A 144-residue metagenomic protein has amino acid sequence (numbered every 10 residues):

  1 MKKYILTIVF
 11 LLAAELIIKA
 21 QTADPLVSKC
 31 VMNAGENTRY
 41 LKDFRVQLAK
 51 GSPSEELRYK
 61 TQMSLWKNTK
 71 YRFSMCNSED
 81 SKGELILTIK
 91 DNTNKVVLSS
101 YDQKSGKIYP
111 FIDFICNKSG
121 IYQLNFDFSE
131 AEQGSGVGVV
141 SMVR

Functional and structural regions predicted by a protein language model:
M1-P25: Bacterial Sec-dependent N-terminal signal peptides
Q21-Y59: Non-catalytic extracellular/lumenal accessory regions of secreted precursors
Y59-T69, D113-S119, R144: Extracellular and analogous surface-interaction loops
K60-S78, Q123-D127: Hydrophobic beta-strand segments within beta-rich accessory/binding domains
N77-L85, E130-Q133: Extended, low-complexity, turn-rich repeat/linker tracts enriched in Gly/Pro/Ser/Thr and Asp/Glu that occur
D80-V96: Short, surface-exposed beta-strand/strand-loop-strand elements in extracellular ectodomains
F114-E132: Noncatalytic modules at the cell exterior or secretory-pathway interfaces, chiefly beta-strand-rich lectin/adhesion
E130-V143: Edge beta-strands of jelly-roll/beta-sandwich modules across compartments, strongly enriched in secreted/luminal
